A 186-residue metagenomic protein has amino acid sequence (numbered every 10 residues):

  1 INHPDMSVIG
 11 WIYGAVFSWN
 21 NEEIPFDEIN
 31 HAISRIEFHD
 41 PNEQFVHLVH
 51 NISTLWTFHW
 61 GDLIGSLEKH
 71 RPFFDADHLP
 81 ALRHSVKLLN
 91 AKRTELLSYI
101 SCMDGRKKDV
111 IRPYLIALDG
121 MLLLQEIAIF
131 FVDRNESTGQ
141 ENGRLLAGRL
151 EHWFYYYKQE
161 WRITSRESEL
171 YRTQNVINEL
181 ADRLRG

Functional and structural regions predicted by a protein language model:
I1-G186: Substrate-binding groove of N-acetylhexosamine-processing glycoside hydrolases
